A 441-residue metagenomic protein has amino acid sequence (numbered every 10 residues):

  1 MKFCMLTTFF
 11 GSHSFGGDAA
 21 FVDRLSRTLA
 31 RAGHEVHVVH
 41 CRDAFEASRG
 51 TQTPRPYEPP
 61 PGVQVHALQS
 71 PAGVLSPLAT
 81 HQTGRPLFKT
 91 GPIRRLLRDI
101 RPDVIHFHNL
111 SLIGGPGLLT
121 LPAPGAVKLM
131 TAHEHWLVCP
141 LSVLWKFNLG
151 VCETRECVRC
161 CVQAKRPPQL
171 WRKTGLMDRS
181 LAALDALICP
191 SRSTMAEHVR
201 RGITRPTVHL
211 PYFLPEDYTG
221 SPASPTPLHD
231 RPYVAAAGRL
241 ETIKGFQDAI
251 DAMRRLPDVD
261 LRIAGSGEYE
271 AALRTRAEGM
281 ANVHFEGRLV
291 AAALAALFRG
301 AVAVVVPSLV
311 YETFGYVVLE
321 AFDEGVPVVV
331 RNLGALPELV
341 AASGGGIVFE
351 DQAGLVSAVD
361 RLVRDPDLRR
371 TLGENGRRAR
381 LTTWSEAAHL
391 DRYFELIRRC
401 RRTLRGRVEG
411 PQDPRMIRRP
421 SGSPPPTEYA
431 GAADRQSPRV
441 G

Functional and structural regions predicted by a protein language model:
M1-E58, P122-A126, D251-R254, P426-Y429 (+2 more regions): N-terminal subdomain of nucleotide-sugar transferases
C4, P227-K244, I250-R254, R262: Conserved donor-binding/catalytic core segment of Leloir-type glycosyltransferases
V38-I100, V104: A conserved catalytic-core segment of Leloir-type glycosyltransferases
L137, G150-S221, F285: Donor nucleotide-sugar binding/catalytic pocket of nucleotide-sugar-dependent glycosyltransferases
A272-A296: Nucleotide-activated donor-binding/catalytic signature segment of Leloir-type glycosyltransferases, i.e., the conserved
R299-T313, V326: Acidic donor-binding loop of glycosyltransferase active sites
A342, G346-A353, R361-D367: Conserved acidic donor-binding segment of nucleotide-sugar-dependent glycosyltransferases
L368-T383, H389-E395: A short, well-ordered alpha-helix in the C-terminal region of glycosyltransferases
